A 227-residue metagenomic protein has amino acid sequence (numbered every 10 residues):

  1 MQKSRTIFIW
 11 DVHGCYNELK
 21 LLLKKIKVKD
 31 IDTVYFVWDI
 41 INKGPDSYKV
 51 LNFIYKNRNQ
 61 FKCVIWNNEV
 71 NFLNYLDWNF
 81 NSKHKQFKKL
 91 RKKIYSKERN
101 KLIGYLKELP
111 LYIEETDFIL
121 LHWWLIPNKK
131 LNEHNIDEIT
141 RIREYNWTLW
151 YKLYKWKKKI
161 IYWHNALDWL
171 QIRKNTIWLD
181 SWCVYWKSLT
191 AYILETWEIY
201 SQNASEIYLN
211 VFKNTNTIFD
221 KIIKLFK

Functional and structural regions predicted by a protein language model:
M1-N52: N-terminal active-site segment of His-dependent metallophosphoesterases
R5-H13, F118-W124, I177-L179: Active-site-proximal beta-strand elements of phosphoester/diester hydrolases
F8, F36, C63-V64, I161 (+1 more regions): Residue-level marker for buried hydrophobic side chains located in beta-strands that build the well-ordered beta-sheet
D11, D39, I54, W66-N67 (+5 more regions): Divalent metal-coordination and catalytic microenvironments
H13-E18, N42-P45, V70-L73, I113 (+3 more regions): Active-site environment of divalent metal-dependent phosphoester hydrolases
I26-I31, N57, E115, K155: Glycine-rich phosphate-binding loop signature in dinucleotide/nucleotide-binding domains
K43, S47-L120, I126-P127, E133-I136 (+1 more regions): Active-site neighborhood of divalent metal-dependent phosphoester bond hydrolases
I136-K227: Acidic, His/Gly-rich catalytic cores of divalent-metal-dependent hydrolytic chemistry
